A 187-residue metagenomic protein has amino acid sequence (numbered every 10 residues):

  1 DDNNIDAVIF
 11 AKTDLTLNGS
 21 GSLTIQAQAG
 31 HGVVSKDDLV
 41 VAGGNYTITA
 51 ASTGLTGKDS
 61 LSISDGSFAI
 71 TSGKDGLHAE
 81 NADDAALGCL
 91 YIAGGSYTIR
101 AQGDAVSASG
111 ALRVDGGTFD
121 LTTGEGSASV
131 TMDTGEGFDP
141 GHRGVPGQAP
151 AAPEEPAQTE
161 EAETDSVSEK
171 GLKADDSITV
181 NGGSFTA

Functional and structural regions predicted by a protein language model:
D1-A187: A composition-driven surface/loop motif
